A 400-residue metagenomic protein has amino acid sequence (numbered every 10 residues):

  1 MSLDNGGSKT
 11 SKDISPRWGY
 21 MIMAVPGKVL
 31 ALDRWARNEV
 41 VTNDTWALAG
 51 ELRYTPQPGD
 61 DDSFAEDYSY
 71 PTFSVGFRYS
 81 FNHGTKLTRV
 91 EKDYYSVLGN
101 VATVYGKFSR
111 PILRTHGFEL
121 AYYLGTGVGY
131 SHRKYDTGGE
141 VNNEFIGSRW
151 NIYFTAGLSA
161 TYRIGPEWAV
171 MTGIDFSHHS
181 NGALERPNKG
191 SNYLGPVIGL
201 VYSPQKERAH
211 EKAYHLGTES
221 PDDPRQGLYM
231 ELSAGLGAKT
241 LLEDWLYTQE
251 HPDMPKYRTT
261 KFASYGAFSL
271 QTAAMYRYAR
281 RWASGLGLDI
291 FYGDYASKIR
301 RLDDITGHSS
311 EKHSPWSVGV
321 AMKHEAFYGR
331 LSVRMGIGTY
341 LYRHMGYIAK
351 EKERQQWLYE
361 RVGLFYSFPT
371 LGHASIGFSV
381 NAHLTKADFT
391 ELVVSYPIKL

Functional and structural regions predicted by a protein language model:
P16-W18, T42-L48, S69, S96-V104 (+10 more regions): Residues that define the transmembrane beta-barrel architecture of outer-membrane proteins
Y20-A24, F73-F77, Y122-T126, A156-L158 (+9 more regions): Membrane-embedded beta-strand positions of outer-membrane beta-barrel proteins
A24-L30, F77-H83, T126-K134, F176-G182 (+8 more regions): Transmembrane beta-strands of outer-membrane beta-barrel pores
K28-A49, T88-V97, T240-S269: Surface-exposed strand-loop-strand hairpins of Gram-negative outer-membrane beta-barrel proteins
L32-N38, K86-K92, R133-V141, G182-K189 (+5 more regions): Outer-membrane beta-barrel translocator domains and adjoining extracellular loop/strand segments of Gram-negative
G50, N192-Y214, A387-L400: Outer-membrane beta-barrel "beta-signal"
Y54-P56, R110-I112, A160-Y162, Y202-P204 (+5 more regions): Residue-level signature of outer-membrane beta-barrel architecture
G59-D62, H116-F118, I164-V170, K206-H210 (+4 more regions): Repeated loop/turn-to-beta-strand initiation elements of outer-membrane beta-barrel proteins
